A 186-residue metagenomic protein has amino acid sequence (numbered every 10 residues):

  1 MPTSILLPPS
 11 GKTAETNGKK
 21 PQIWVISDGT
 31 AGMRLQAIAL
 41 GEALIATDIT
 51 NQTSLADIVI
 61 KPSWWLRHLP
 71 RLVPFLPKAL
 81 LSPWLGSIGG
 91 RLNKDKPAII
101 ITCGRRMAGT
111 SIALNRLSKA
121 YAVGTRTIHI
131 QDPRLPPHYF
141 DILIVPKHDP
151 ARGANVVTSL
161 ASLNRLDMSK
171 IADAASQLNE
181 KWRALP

Functional and structural regions predicted by a protein language model:
P2-W84: N-terminal pre-catalytic "stem/leader" segment of glycosyltransferase-like enzymes
Q22, A98-I99, R126, I142: Structural motif
S27-M33, G104-G109, P133-L135, P150: Gly/Ser/Thr-rich loops at beta-strand to alpha-helix junctions that form or flank small-molecule/cofactor-binding
M33-R34, R67, I100-R116: An aromatic- and histidine-rich active-site surface loop
A37, I45, D95, G109-I128: Glycosyltransferases and closely related glycan-assembly transferases that use nucleotide-activated donors
K78-K96, R116-S118: Short, well-structured alpha-helical segments in soluble
L92-G104, H129: Short N-terminal targeting/anchoring amphipathic segment
P137-P186: A nucleotide-sugar donor-handling region in carbohydrate enzymes
